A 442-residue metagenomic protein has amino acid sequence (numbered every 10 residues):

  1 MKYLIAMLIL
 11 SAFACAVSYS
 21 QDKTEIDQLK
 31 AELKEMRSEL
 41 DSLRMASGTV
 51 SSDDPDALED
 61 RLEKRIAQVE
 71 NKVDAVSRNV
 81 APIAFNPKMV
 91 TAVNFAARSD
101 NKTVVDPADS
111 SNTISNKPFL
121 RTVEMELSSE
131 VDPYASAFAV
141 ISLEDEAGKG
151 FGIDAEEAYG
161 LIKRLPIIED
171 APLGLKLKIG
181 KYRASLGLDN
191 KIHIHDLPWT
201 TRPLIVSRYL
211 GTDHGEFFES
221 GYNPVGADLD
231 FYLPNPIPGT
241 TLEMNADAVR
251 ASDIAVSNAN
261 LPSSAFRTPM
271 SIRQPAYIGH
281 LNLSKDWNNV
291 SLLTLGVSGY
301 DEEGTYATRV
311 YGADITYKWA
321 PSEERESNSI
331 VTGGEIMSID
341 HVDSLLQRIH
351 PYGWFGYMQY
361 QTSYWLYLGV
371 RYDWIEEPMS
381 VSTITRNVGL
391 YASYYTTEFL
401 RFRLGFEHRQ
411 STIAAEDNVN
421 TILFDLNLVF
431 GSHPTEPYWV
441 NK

Functional and structural regions predicted by a protein language model:
A6-A14: Bacterial N-terminal signal peptides
Y19-D106, K163, D170, D425-F430 (+1 more regions): N-terminal periplasmic/intermembrane-space "pro-region" immediately following the signal or transit peptide
V76-I254, R273-I278, N282-V290, Y357-T362 (+1 more regions): Outer membrane beta-barrel
P87, T91-A97, A139-L143, I179-K181 (+7 more regions): Transmembrane beta-barrel strands of outer-membrane/channel proteins
A96-T103, S142-G148, I167, A184-L186 (+9 more regions): Sequence/structural signature of outer-membrane beta-barrel proteins
N112-K117, G148-A155, F217-G221, T268-R273 (+4 more regions): Replace "Gram-negative outer membrane beta-barrel proteins" with "bacterial and organellar outer membrane beta-barrel
K285-P378, R386, Y394, N441-K442: Detector for outer-membrane/organellar transmembrane beta-barrel domains, recognizing the amphipathic beta-strand
L390, Y395-K442: Predominantly the C-terminal beta-signal and adjacent terminal strand-loop region of outer-membrane beta-barrel
